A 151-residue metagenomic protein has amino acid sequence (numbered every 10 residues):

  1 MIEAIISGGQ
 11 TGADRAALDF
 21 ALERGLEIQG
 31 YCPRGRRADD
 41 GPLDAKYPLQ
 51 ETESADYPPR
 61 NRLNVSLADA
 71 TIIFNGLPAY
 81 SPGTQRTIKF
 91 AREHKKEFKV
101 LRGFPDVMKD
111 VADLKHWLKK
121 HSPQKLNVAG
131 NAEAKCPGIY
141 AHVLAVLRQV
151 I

Functional and structural regions predicted by a protein language model:
I2-D113, W117-Q124, A132, I139-V150: Acidic/glycine-enriched connector segments
